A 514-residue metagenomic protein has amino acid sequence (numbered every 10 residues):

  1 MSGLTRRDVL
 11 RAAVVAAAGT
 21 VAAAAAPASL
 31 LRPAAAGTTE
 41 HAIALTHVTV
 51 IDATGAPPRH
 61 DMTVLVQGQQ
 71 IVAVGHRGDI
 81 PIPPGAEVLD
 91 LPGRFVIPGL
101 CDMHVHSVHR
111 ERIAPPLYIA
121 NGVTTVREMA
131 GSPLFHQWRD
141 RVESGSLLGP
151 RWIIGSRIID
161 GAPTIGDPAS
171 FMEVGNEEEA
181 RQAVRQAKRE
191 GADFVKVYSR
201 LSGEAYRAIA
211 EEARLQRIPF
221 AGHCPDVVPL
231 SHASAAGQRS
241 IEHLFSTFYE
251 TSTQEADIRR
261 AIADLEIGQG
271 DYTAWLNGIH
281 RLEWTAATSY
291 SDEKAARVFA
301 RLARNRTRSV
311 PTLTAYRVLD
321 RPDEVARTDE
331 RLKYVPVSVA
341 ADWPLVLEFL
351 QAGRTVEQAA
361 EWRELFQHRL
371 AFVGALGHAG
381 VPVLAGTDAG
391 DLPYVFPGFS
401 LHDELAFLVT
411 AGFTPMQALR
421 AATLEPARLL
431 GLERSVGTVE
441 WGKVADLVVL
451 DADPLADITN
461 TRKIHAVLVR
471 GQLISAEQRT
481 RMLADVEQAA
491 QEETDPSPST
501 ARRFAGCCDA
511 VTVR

Functional and structural regions predicted by a protein language model:
M1-A17: N-terminal secretory signal peptides and thylakoid transit peptides that target proteins across membranes
A18, L31-R32, G37-I43, V50 (+1 more regions): Histidine-rich, glycine-flanked metal-binding segment
A34-A36, V50-T63, H76-R77, Q367 (+3 more regions): Acidic, glycine-enriched loop/beta-strand segments at the rims of small-molecule binding/catalytic pockets
I43-L45, P81-I113, I119, T124 (+1 more regions): Replace "His-x-His-based motif
V48, Q69, G93, G122 (+11 more regions): Divalent metal-coordination and catalytic microenvironments
H109-I153, F171-D193, G203-E204, A296 (+1 more regions): Alpha-helical scaffold segments that flank or form the walls of functional sites
P115-L134, P150-R157, R189-L201, I218-A221 (+3 more regions): Divalent metal-dependent hydrolysis catalytic cores, especially in the metallo-beta-lactamase
Q186-D193, L201, T247-A406, T410-A411 (+3 more regions): Active-site neighborhoods of metal-dependent hydrolases
